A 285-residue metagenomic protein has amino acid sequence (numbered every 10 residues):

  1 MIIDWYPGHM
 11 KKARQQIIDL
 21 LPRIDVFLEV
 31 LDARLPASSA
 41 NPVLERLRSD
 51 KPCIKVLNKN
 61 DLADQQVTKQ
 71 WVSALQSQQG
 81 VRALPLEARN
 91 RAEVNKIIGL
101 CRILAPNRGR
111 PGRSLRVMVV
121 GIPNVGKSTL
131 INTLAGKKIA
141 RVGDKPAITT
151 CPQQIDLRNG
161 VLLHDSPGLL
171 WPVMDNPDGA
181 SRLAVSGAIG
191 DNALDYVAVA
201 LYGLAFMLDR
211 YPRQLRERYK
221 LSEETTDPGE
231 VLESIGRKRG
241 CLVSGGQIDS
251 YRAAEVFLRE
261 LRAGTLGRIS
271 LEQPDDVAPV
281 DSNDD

Functional and structural regions predicted by a protein language model:
M1-F27, R34-L35, A40-C53, N60 (+3 more regions): Helix-rich effector regions associated with P-loop NTPase G domains
I54, N60-G121, I139, G240-C241: Canonical P-loop GTPase G-domain recognition
V72, S128, L232: Generic structural marker for isolated residues within well-ordered, non-membrane alpha-helices of soluble domains
C101-R108, P123, L134-K138, P146 (+3 more regions): Short, well-ordered alpha-helical segments in soluble proteins
P111-G112, T133-L134, I155-D156: Solvent-exposed alpha-helices and their adjacent loops that cap or buttress functional pockets in soluble metabolic
V117-V142, S166: Glycine-rich phosphate-binding P-loop
